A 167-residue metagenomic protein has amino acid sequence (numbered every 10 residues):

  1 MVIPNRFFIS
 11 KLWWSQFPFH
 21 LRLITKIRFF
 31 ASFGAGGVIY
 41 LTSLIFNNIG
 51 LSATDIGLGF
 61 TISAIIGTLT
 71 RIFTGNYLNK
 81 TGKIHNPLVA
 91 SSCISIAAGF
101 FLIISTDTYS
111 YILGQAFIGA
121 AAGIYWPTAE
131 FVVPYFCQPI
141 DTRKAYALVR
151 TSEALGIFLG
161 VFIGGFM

Functional and structural regions predicted by a protein language model:
F8-A64: Helix-loop boundary and gating motifs at the non-cytosolic
I39, I157-G165: Glycine/proline-centered helix-kink
G50, G82, I104-T106: Helix-breaking motifs and short loop linkers at transmembrane-helix boundaries and internal kinks in secondary membrane
A64-I72, I157-F158: Residue-level signature of mid-helix packing/kink "hotspots" within the transmembrane helices of 12-pass Major
T70-K83: Helix-to-loop junctions at the C-terminal end of transmembrane segments in multipass secondary transporters
N86-F100: Structural signature of the two symmetry-related core transmembrane helices
Y109-F117: Paired small-residue
I118-E153: Cytoplasmic helix-loop-helix junction between adjacent transmembrane helices in 12-TM secondary transporters
